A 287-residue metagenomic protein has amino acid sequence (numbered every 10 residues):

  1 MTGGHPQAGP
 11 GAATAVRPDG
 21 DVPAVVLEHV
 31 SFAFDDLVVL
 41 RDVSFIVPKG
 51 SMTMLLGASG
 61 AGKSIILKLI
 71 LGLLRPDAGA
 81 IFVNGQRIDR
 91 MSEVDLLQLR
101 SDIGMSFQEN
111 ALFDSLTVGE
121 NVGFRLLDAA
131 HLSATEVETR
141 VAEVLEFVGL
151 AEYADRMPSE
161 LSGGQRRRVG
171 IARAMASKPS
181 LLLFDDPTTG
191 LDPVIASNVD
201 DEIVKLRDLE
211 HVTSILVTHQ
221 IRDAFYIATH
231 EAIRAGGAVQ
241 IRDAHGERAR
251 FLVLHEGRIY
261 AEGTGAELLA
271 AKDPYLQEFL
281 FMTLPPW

Functional and structural regions predicted by a protein language model:
L71: Helix-to-loop junction immediately C-terminal to a conserved catalytic motif
Q86-R87, A134-Y153: Conserved ABC ATPase "signature" region
I88-G104, A134, L268-K272: ABC ATPase NBD coupling module
L116-F124: Short coil-to-helix segment of the ABC ATPase nucleotide-binding domain corresponding to the Q-loop/switch region
M157-L161, Q165: Conserved ABC ATPase signature
K178: Conserved catalytic motifs of ABC-family nucleotide-binding domains
L182-D185: Catalytic Walker B motif of ABC-type/P-loop ATPase nucleotide-binding domains
